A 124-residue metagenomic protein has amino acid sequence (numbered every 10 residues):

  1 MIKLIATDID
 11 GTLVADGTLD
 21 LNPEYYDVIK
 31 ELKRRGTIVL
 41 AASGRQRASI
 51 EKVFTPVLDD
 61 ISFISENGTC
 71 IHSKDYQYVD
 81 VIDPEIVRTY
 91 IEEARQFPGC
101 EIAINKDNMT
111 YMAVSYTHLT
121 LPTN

Functional and structural regions predicted by a protein language model:
M1-K3, D59: Short loop/turn microsegments at loop-to-beta-strand junctions
K3-D16: Asp-based phosphoryl-transfer active-site loop
D10-T12, G68, P122: Anionic group-transfer/hydrolysis microenvironments
G17, T123-N124: A very general structural signal that marks isolated residues within well-ordered alpha-helical segments
D20, E24-Y116: Active-site phosphate-binding/coordination module
T117-T123: Conserved small/polar residues in nucleotide/adenosyl-binding loops
